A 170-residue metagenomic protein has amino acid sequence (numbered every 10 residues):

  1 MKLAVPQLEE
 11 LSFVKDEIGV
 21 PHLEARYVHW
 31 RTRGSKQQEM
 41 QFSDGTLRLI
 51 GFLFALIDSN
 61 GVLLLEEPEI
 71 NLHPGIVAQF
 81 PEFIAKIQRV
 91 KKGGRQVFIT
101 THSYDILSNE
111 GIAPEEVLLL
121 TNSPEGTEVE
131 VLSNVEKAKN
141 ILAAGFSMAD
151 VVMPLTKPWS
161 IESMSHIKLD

Functional and structural regions predicted by a protein language model:
M1-D16: Amphipathic alpha-helical domain-onset/packing element
G19-P158: Switch/communication elements of ASCE P-loop NTPase nucleotide-binding domains
I99, S165-L169: TerminUS-proximal long segments
W159-S165: Short A/G/S/P-biased low-complexity tracts
